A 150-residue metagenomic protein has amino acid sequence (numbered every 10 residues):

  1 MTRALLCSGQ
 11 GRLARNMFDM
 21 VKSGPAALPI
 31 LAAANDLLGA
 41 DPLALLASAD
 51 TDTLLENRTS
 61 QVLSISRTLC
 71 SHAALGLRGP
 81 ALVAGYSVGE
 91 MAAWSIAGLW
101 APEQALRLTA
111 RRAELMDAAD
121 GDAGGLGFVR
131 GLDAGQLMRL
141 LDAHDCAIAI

Functional and structural regions predicted by a protein language model:
M1-T2, A123: A structure-centric signal for secondary-structure junctions around beta-strands
T2-A84: Helix-rich "cap/lid" substructures immediately adjacent to catalytic or cofactor-binding pockets
Q10-G11, L38, I96-I150: Alpha/beta catalytic cores of group-transfer enzymes, especially the acyltransferase/condensing modules of polyketide
A14-N16, A44, E90, W94 (+1 more regions): Basic, gly/Ser/Thr/Pro-rich low-complexity segments located predominantly at protein N termini
A32-A33, S66-C70, E90, E103 (+1 more regions): A broad detector of short, well-ordered amphipathic alpha-helices that serve as recognition/interaction surfaces
A34, L75, A93, L140-L141: Broad structural signal for hydrophobic residues in well-ordered alpha-helices, predominantly aliphatic
T68, A81-G89, A93, A101: Gly/Ala-rich beta-loop-alpha elbow adjacent to hydrolase catalytic centers
A73-G76, W94-W100: Alpha-helix C-terminal capping segments
